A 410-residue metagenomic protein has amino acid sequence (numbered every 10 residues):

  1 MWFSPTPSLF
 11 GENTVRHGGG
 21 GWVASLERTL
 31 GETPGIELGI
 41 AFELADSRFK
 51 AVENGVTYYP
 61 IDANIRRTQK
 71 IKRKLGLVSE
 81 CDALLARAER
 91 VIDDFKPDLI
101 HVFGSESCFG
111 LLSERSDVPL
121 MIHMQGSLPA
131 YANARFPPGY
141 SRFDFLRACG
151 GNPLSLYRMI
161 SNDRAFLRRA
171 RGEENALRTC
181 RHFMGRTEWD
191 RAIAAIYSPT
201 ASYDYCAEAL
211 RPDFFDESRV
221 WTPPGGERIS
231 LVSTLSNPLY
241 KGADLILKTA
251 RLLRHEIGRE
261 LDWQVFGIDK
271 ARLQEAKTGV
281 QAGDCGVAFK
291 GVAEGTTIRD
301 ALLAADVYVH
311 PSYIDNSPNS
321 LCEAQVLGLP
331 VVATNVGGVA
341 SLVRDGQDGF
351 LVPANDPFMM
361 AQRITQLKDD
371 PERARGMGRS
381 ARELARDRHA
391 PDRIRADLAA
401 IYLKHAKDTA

Functional and structural regions predicted by a protein language model:
M1-S47, R251: N-terminal subdomain of nucleotide-sugar transferases
T222-K241, L247-R251, Q264: Conserved donor-binding/catalytic core segment of Leloir-type glycosyltransferases
T234, L247, R259-E275, G291: Glycosyltransferase donor-sugar binding loop
Q274-R299: Nucleotide-activated donor-binding/catalytic signature segment of Leloir-type glycosyltransferases, i.e., the conserved
Y313: Aromatic "clamp/platform" in nucleotide-sugar-dependent glycosyltransferases that forms part of the donor/acceptor
P330-A333: Short hydrophobic beta-strand element within catalytic cores of glycosyltransferases and related nucleotide-activated
D345-G346, F350-P357, Q366-P371: Conserved acidic donor-binding segment of nucleotide-sugar-dependent glycosyltransferases
M359, Q366, R373-D387, I394-A400: A short, well-ordered alpha-helix in the C-terminal region of glycosyltransferases
